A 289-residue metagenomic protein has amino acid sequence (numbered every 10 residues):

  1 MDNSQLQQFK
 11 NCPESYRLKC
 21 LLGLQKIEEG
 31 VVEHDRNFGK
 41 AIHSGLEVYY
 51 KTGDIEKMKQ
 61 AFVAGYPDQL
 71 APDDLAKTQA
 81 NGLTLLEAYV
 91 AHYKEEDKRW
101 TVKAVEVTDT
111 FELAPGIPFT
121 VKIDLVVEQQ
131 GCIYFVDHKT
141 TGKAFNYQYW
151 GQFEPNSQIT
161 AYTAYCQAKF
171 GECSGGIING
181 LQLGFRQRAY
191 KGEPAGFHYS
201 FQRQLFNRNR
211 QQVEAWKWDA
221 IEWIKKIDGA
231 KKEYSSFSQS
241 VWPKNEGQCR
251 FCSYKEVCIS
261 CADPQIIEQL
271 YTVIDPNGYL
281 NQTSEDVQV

Functional and structural regions predicted by a protein language model:
M1-Q5: Short acidic, Pro/Gly- and aromatic-enriched capping/linker segments at domain boundaries
L6-T52, L83, F251-Y254: Nuclease catalytic cores
K10-L21, N37, K51-Y66, A189-S200: Short, compositionally biased low-complexity segments
E14-L21, C132-K139, K225-D228: Active-site-adjacent bridging/hinge elements
L22, E47-D54, T140-K143, Q167-G171: Hydrophobic/aromatic-lined pockets within catalytic cores
R36, A104-A164, F170: Non-catalytic protein-protein interaction segments used by genome-maintenance enzymes to assemble and couple activities
A41-T108, E112-L113: A non-catalytic, helix-rich entry segment at domain boundaries
A164-V289: Metal-dependent nuclease catalytic regions and adjoining charged, substrate-binding loops involved in nucleic-acid end
